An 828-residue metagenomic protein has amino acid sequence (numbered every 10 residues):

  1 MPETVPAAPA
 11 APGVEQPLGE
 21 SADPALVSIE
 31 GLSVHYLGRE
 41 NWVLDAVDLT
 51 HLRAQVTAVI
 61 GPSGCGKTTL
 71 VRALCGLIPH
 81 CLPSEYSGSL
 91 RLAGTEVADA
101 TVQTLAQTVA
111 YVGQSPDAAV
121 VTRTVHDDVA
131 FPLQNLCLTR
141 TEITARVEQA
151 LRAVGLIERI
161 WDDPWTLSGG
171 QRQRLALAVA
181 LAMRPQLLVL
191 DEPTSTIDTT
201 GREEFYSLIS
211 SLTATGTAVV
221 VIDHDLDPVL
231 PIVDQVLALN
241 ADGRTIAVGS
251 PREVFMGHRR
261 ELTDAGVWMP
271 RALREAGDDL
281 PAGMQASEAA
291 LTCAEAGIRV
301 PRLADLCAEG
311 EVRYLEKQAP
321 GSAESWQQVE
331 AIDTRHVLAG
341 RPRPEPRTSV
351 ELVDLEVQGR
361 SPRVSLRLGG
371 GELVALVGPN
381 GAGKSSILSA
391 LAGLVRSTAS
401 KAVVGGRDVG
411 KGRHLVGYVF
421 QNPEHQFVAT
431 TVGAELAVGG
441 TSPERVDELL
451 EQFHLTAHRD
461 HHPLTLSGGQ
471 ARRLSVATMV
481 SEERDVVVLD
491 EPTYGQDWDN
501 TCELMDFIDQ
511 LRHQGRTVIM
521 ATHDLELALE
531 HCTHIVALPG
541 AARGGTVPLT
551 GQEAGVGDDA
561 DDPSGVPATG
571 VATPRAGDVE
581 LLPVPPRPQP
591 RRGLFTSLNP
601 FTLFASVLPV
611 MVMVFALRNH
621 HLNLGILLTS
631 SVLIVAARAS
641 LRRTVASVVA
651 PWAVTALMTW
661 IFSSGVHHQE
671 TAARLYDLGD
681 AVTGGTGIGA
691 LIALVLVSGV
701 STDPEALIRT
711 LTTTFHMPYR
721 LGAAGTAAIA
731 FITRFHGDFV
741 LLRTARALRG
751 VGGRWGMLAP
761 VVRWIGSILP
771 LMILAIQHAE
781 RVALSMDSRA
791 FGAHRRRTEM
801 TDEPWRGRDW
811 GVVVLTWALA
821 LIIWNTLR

Functional and structural regions predicted by a protein language model:
C75, A392: Helix-to-loop junction immediately C-terminal to a conserved catalytic motif
E142-R159, P443-H458: Conserved ABC ATPase "signature" region
D163-L167, Q171, H462-L466: Conserved ABC ATPase signature
A180-L181, M479-V480: ABC ATPase C-loop
L188-D191, V487-E491: Catalytic Walker B motif of ABC-type/P-loop ATPase nucleotide-binding domains
D223-H224, T522-H523: H-loop/switch region of ABC-family ATPase nucleotide-binding domains
G243-A272, A541-V579: Conserved beta-strand-loop-alpha-helix hinge in the C-terminal portion of ABC ATPase nucleotide-binding domains
L582-L628, L741-R828: Transmembrane alpha-helix interface motif
